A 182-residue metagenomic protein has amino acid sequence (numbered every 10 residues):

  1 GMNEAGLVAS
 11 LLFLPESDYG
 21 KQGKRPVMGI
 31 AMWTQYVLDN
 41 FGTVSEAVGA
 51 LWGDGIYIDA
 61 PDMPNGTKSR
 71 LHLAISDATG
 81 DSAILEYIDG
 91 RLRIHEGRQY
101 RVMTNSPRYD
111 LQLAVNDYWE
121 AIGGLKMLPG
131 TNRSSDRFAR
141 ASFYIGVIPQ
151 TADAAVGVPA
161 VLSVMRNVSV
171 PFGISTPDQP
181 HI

Functional and structural regions predicted by a protein language model:
G1-M2, S10-D39, L71, S76-I182: C-terminal, well-structured catalytic/ligand-binding subdomain of enzymes
T43-V44, V48-L85: Aromatic- and glycine-enriched pocket-lining scaffold segments that form the walls of small-molecule binding clefts
